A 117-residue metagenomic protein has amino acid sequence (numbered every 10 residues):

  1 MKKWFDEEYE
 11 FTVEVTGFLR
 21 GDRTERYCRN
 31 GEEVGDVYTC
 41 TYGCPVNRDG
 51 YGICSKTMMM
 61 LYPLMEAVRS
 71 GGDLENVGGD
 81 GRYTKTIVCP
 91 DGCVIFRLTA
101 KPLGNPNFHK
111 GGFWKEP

Functional and structural regions predicted by a protein language model:
M1-K2, W114: Transition segments tied to proteolytic processing and entry into folded domains
K3-L19: Short, basic/aromatic beta-hairpin or loop at an interaction surface
F5-E7, V34, P90-G92: Solvent-exposed loop and beta-edge segments used for protein-protein assembly and interaction
E10-E14, V37-T39, I95-T99: Ser/Thr- (and often Asn-) enriched beta-sheet segments in non-cytosolic proteins
R20-E25: Short N-terminal binding/cap micro-motifs at the start of the first secondary-structure element
R26-R48: Short, flexible N-terminal segments of the mature chain
G52-M65: Short, conserved turn/kink motifs that form compact alpha/beta structural patches or helix kinks used as
Y62, A67-P117: Short, compact, well-ordered microdomains
